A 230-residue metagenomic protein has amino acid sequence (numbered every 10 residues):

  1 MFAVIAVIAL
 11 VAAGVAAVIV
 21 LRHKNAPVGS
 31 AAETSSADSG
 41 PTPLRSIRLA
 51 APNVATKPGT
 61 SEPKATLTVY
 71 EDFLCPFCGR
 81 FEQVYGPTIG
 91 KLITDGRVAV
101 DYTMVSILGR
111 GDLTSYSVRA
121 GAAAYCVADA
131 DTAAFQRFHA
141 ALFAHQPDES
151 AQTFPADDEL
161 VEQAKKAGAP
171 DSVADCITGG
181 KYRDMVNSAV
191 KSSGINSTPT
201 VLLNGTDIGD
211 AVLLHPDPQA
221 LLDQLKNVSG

Functional and structural regions predicted by a protein language model:
M1-A32, E162-G230: C-terminal cap of thioredoxin/glutaredoxin-like
M1-D112, S193, D223-G230: Extracytoplasmic thiol/disulfide redox context detector
K64-A65, G96-A99, A133-F135, A169-D171 (+1 more regions): Loop/turn elements at helix/coil->beta-strand transitions in domains of secreted/extracellular proteins
F73-P76, S106-R110, A144-E149, G180 (+1 more regions): Solvent-exposed loop/turn segments at secondary-structure junctions within structured extracellular/periplasmic domains
R80-Q83, G90, T94-R97, Y125-T132 (+6 more regions): Sec-exported extracytoplasmic/periplasmic mature domains
V84, T88, V118-A122, C126 (+8 more regions): Extracytoplasmic/secreted proteins, especially bacterial periplasmic and envelope-associated proteins
L92-A124, T132-L160: Structural microenvironment flanking redox-active thiols in thiol-disulfide oxidoreductases
A128-F135, E149-Q152, G205, D210-P216: Short, charged helix-to-loop "capping" segments that act as catalytic/coupling loops
